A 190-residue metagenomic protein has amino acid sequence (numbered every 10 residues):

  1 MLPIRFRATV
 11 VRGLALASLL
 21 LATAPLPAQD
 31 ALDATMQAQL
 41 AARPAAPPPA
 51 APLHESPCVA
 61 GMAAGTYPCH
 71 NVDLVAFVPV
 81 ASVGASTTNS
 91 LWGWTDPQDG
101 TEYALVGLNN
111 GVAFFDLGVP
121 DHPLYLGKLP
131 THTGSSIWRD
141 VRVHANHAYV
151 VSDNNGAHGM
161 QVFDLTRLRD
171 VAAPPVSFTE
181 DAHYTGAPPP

Functional and structural regions predicted by a protein language model:
M1-T9: N-terminal secretory signal peptides that target proteins for export/translocation
R12-A24: Bacterial N-terminal signal peptides
A28-P190: Feature marking well-ordered beta-strand scaffolds used for ligand recognition
